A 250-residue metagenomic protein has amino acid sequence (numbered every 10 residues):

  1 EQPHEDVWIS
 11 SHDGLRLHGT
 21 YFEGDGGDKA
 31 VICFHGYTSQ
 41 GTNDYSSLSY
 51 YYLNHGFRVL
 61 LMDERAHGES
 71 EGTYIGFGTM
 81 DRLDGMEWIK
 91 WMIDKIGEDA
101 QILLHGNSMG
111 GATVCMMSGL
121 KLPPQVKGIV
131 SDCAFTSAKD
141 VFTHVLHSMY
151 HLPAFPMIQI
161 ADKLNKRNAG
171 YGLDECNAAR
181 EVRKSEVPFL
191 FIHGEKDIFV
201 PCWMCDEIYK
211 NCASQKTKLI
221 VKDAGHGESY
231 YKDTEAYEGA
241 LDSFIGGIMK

Functional and structural regions predicted by a protein language model:
E1-G26: N-terminal cap/lid segment of alpha/beta-hydrolase-fold proteins
S49-E71: Conserved alpha/beta-hydrolase
I75-I96: Alpha/beta-hydrolase active-site loop
M116-Y171, R180: Hydrolase active-site cap/lid region
A178, V187, P201-K210: Short alpha-helix in the alpha/beta-hydrolase fold that links the catalytic acid
K184-E186, F191-H193, D197: Short beta-strand/loop motif that positions the catalytic acidic residue of the alpha/beta-hydrolase fold
Y209-G227, T234: Catalytic histidine neighborhood in serine/cysteine hydrolases with alpha/beta-hydrolase-type architecture
K232-K250: Catalytic active-site module of serine/aspartate enzymes centered on a nucleophile-bearing elbow/loop
